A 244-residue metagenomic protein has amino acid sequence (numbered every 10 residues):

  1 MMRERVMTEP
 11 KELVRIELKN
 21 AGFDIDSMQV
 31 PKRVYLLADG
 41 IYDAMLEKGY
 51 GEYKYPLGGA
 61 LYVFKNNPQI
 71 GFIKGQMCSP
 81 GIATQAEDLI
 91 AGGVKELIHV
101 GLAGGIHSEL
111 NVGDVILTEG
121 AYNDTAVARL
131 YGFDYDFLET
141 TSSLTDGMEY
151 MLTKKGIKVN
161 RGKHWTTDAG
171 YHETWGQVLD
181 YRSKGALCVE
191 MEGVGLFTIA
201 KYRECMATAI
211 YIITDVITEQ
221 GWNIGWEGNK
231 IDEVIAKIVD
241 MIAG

Functional and structural regions predicted by a protein language model:
M1-L138, S142-G147: Metabolite-binding pocket within alpha/beta catalytic cores that recognizes anionic/polar moieties
G104, W165-G170, G195, R203 (+1 more regions): Glycine-rich beta-alpha junction loops
S108-V112, W175, W222: Short acidic, glycine/serine/threonine-rich loops at helix termini
V115-T118, A207-T208, W226-G228: Short, hinge-like loop/turn segments at secondary-structure boundaries
Y135-S183: Active-site rim beta-loop-alpha module in soluble metabolic enzymes
G147-K155, I199, K237, M241-G244: Generic non-transmembrane alpha-helical segments
Q177-T214: A C-terminal functional module that forms or caps the active site or interfaces directly with catalytic machinery
I217-G244: His/Asp/Glu-rich mid-to-C-terminal helical/loop segments that flank catalytic regions of hydrolases
